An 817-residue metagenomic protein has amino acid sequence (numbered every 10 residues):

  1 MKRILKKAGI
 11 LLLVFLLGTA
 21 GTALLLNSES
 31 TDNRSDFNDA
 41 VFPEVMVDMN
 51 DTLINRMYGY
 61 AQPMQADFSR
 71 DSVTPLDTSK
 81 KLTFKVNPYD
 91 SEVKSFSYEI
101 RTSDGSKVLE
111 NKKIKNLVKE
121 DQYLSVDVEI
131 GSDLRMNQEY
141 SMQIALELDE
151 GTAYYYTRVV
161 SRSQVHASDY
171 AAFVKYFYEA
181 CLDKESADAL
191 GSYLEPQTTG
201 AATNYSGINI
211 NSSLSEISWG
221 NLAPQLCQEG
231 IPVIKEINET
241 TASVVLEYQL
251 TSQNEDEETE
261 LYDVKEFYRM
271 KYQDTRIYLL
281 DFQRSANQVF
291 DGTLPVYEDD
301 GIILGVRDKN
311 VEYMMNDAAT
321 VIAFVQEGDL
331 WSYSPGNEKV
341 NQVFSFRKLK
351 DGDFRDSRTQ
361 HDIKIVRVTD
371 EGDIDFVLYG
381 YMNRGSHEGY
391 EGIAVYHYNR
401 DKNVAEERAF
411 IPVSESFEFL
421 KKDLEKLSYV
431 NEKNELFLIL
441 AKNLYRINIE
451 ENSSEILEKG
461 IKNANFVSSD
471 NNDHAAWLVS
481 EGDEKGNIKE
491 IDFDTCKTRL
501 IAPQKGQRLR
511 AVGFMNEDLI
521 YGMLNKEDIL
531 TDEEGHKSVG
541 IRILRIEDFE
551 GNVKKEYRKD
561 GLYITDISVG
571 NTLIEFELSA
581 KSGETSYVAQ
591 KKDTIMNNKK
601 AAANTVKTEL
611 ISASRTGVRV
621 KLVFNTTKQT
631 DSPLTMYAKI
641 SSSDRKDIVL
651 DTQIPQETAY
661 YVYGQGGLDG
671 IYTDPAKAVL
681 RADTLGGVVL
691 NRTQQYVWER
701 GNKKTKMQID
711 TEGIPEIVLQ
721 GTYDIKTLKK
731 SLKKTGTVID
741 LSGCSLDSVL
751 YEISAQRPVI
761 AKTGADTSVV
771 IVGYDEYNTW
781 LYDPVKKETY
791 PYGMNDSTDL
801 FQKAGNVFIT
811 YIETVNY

Functional and structural regions predicted by a protein language model:
M1-L16: N-terminal Sec-pathway targeting helices
L16-T31, D67-T83, K94-I114, Y123 (+3 more regions): Surface-exposed, charged secondary-structure patches
A40-E99, D104-V108, E139-L222, V296-K339 (+14 more regions): Core segments of small alpha/beta cavity-forming domains
E110-K113, F282, V340-L349, A405-V413 (+3 more regions): Beta-propeller fold detector
Y140, K235-T251, G372-L378, L519-L524 (+2 more regions): A short hydrophobic beta-strand element
T241-L279, Q283: Exposed beta-sheet edge and beta->alpha loop/turn motif
P335-E338, N399-D401, N448-N452, D492-C496 (+1 more regions): Short loop/turn segments that connect beta-strands within beta-propeller blades
Q708-Y817: Conserved active-site-adjacent core of cysteine acyl-enzyme catalytic domains
